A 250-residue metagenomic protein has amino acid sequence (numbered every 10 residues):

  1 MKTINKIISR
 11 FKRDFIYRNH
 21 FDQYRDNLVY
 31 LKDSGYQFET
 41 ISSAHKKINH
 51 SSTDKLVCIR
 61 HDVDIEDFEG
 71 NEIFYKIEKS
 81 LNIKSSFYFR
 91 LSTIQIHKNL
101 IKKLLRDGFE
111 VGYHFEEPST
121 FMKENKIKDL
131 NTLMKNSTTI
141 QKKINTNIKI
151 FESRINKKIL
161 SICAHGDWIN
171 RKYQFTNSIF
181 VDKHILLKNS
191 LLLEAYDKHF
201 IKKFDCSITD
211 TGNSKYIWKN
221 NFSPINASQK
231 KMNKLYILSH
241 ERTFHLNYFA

Functional and structural regions predicted by a protein language model:
M1-D64, F68-S86, S92-G108, P118-A250: Terminal accessory/targeting
